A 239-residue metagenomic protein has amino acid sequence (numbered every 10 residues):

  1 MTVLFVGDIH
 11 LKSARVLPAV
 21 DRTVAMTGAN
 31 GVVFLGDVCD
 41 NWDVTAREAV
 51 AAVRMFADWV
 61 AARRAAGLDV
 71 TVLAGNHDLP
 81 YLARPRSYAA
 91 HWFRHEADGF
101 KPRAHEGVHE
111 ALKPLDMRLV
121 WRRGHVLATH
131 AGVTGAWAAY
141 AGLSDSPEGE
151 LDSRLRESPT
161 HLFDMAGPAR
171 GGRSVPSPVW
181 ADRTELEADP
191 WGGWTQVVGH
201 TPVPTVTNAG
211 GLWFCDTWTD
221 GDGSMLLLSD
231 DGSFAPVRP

Functional and structural regions predicted by a protein language model:
M1, A66-D69, G107-D116, G192 (+1 more regions): A short helix-to-beta-strand connector/capping loop
M1-L4, W121-L127, A209-G211: Beta-strand-turn-beta hairpins that frame and shape the catalytic cleft of phosphate-ester-processing enzymes
T2-V3, G31, T71, V126-L127 (+1 more regions): Structural motif
F5-V6, A74, A128-T129, V198 (+1 more regions): Short hydrophobic beta-strand that contains or immediately precedes a catalytic carboxylate
V6, L11-H95, F100-P102: Core catalytic region of metal-dependent phosphoesterases/phosphodiesterases, especially metallo-beta-lactamase-like
H10-A14, D40-D43, H77-R84, T134-A136 (+2 more regions): Active-site environment of divalent metal-dependent phosphoester hydrolases
F93-A104, E110, M117-A188: Active-site-proximal loop/helix segment associated with metal-binding centers of metalloenzymes
V179-V237: Conserved beta-sheet core of the metallophosphoesterase superfamily
